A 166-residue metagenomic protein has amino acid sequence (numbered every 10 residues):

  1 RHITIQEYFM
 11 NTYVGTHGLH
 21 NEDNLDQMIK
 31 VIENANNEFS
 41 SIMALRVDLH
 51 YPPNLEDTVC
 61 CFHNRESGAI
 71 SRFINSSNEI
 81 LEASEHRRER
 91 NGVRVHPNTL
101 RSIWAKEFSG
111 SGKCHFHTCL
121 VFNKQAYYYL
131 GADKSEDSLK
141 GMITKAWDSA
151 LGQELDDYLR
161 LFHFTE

Functional and structural regions predicted by a protein language model:
H2-F39, K124-E166: Catalytic "initiation/cleavage/transfer" segments centered on a nucleophilic residue and adjacent nucleic-acid-engaging
E33-F108: Signature for HUH/AEP ssDNA processing cores
A44-D48, H115-T118, N123, D133 (+1 more regions): N-terminal, helix-rich and Lys/Arg-enriched segments in bacterial and organellar proteins
E56, H86, G112-C114, Q125-A132: Short, solvent-exposed secondary-structure capping/transition elements
E66, S111, E136: Aromatic-acidic/polar surface patches that form glycan- and anion
R101-Y127: Histidine-centered divalent-metal-coordination microenvironment in nucleic-acid enzymes
